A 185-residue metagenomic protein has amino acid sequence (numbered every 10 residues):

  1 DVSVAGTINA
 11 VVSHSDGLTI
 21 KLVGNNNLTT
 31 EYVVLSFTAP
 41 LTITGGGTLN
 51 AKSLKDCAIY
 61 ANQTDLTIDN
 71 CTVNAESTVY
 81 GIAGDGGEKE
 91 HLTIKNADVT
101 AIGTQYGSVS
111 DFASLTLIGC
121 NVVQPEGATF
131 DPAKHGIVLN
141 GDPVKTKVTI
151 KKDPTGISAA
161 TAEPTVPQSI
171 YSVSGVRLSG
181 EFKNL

Functional and structural regions predicted by a protein language model:
D1-D153: A composition-driven surface/loop motif
P154-L185: C-terminal outer-membrane/trafficking sorting elements
